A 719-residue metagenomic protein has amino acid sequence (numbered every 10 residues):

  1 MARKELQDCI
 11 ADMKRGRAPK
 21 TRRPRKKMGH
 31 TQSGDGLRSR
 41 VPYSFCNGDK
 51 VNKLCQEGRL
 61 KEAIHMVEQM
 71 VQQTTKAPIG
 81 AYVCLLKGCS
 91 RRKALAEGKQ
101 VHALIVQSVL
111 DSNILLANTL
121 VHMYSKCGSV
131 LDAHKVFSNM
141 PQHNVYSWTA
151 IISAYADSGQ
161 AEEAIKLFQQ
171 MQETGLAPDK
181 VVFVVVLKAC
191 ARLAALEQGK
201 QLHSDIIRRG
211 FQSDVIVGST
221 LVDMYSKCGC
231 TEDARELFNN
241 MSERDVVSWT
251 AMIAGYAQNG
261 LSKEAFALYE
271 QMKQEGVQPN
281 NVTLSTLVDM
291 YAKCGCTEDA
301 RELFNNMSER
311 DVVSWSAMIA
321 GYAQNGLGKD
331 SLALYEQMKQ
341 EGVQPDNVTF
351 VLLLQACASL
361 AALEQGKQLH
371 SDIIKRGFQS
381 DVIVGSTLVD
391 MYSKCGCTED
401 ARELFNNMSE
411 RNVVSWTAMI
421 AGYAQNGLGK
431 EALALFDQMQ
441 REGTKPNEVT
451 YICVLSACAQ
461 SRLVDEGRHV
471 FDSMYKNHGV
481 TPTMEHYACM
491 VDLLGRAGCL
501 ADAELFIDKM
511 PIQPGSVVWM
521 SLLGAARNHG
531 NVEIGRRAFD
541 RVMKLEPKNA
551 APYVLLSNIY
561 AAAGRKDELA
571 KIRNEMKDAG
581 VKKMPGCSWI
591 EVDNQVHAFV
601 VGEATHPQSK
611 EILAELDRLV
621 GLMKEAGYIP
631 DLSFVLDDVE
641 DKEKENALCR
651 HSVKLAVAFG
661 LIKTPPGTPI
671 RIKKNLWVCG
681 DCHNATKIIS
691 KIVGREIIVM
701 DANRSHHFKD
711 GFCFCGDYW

Functional and structural regions predicted by a protein language model:
M1-N144, S153-D157, E162-D245, T250-W719: Terminal (and in a subset, N-terminal) low-complexity or junction segments at the ends of helical repeat RNA-binding
